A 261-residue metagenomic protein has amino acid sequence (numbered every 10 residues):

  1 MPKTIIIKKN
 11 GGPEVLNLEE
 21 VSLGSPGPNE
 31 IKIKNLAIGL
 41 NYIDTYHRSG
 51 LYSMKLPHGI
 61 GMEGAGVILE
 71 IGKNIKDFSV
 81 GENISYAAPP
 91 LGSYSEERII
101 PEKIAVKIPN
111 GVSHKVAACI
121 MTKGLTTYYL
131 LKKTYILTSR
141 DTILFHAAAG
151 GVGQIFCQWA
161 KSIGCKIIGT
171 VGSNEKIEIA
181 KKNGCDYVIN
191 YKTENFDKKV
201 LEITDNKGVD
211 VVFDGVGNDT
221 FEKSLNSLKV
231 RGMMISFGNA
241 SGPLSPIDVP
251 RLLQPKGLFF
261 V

Functional and structural regions predicted by a protein language model:
S22-G39, S49-G92: Glycine-rich beta-strand-centered segment in the early N-terminal region that forms part of a ligand/cofactor-binding
Y86-A147: NAD(P)H dinucleotide-binding glycine-rich loop of Rossmann-like/cofactor-binding domains, especially the beta1-alpha1
A147-A148, V216: NAD(P)H cofactor-binding loop motif with strongest signal on the N-terminal glycine-rich segment
A149, C157: N-terminal Rossmann NAD(P)H-binding glycine-rich loop of SDR-like oxidoreductase domains
V152: Hydrophobic/small residue at the entry helix of a nucleotide-binding pocket
K161-K223: Adenosine-nucleotide cofactor-binding segment
V216-V261: Glycine-rich phosphate-binding loop and adjacent beta-alpha segment of Rossmann(oid) nucleotide-cofactor-binding
